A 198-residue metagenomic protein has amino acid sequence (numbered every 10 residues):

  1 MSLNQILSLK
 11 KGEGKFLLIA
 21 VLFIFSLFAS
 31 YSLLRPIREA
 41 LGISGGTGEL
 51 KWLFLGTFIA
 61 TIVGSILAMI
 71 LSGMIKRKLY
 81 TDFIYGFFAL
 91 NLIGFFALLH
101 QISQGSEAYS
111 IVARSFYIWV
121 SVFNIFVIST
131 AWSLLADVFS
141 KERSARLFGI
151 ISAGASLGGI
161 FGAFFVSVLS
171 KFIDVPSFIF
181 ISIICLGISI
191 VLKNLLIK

Functional and structural regions predicted by a protein language model:
S2-A60: Helix-loop boundary and gating motifs at the non-cytosolic
F25, A29, E107-V127: Hydrophobic core of transmembrane alpha-helices in multi-pass small-molecule transporters, especially MFS/SLC-type
K51-V63, A145-S167: Glycine-rich segments within core transmembrane alpha-helices of 12-TM secondary carriers
G64-L79, F164-K171: Helix-to-loop junctions at the C-terminal end of transmembrane segments in multipass secondary transporters
G73-A89, F172-S177: Cytoplasmic membrane-interface "Motif A"-like loop-to-helix N-cap segments of 12-TM Major Facilitator Superfamily
G86-L92, P176-L195: Symmetry-related core transmembrane helices of the 12-TM Major Facilitator Superfamily/SLC fold
G86-Y109: C-terminal ends and interior cores of transmembrane alpha-helices in multi-pass membrane transporters/permeases
N124-S140: Intracellular juxtamembrane helix-capping segments at the cytosolic ends of symmetry-related transmembrane helices
